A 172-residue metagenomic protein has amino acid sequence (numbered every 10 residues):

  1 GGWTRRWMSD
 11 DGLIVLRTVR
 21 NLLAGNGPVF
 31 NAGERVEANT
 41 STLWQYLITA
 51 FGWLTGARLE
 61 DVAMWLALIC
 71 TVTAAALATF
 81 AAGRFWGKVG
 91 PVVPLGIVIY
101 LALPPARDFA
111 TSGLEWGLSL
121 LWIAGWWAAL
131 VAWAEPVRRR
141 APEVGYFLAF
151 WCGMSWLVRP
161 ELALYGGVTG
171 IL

Functional and structural regions predicted by a protein language model:
G1-S9, L101-P105, M154-W156: Transmembrane signal-anchor helices characteristic of membrane glycosylation enzymes that use polyprenol
M8, T111-L118: Short acidic/glycine- and proline-prone juxtamembrane loop motifs at membrane-interface regions of multi-pass membrane
A24-I69, W86-K88, P105-T111: Juxtamembrane segments of multi-pass membrane glycosylation machinery that transfer sugars from lipid-linked donors
W44, T71-A75, E115-W127, F147 (+1 more regions): Hydrophobic core segments of transmembrane alpha-helices in multi-pass, intramembrane catalytic enzymes
W65-G87, G125: Transmembrane-helix motifs of polytopic, lipid-linked glycan transferases
A81-F85, V92-P105, A110, L120 (+2 more regions): Transmembrane and membrane-interface helices of multi-pass, inner-membrane envelope-modifying transferases
R84-K88, W126-G145: Membrane-interface transmembrane helices that cradle and orient dolichyl/undecaprenyl
G96-A102, A124, P142-R159, G166 (+1 more regions): Membrane-interface alpha helices of multi-pass inner-membrane proteins
